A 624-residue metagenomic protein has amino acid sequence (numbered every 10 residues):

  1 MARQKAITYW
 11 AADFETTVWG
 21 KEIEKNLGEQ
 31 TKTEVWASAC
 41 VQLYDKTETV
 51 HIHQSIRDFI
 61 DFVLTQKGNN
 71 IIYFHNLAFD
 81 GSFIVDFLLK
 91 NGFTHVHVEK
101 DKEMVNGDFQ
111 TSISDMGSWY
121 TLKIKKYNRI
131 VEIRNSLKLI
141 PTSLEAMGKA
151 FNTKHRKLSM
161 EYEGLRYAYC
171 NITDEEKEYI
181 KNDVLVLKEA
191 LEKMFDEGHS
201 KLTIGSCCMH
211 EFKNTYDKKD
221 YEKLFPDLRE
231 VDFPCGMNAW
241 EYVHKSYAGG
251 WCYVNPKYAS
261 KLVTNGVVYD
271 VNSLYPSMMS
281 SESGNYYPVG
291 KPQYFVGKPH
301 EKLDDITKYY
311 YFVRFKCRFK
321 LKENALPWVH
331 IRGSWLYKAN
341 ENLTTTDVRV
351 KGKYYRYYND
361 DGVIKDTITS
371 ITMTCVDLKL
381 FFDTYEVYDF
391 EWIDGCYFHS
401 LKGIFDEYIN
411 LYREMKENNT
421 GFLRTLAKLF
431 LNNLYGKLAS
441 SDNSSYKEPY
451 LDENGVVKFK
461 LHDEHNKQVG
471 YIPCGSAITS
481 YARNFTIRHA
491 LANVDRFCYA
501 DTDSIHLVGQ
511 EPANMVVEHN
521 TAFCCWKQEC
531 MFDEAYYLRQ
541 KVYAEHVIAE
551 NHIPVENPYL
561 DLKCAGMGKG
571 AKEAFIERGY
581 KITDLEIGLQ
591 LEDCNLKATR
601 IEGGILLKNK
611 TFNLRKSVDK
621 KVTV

Functional and structural regions predicted by a protein language model:
A2-A11, G28-N76, G81-V624: Conserved acidic
D13-K21: Ser/Thr-glycine-rich phosphate-binding loops at phosphate-binding pockets of nucleotides, nucleotide cofactors
